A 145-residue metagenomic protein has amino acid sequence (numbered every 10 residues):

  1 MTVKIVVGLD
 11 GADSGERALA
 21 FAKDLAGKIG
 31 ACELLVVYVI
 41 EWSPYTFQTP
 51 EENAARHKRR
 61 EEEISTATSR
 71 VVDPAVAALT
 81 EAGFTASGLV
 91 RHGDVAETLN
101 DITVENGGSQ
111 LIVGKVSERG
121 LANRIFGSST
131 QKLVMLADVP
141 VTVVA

Functional and structural regions predicted by a protein language model:
T2-A55: Small/aliphatic-rich secondary-structure junction motif
V3, S109, D138: Conserved acidic residues
L35-V37, S87-R91, T142: General small-molecule cofactor/ligand-binding pocket signal
Y38, G114-V116, A145: Short secondary-structure boundary segments
A55-R70: A short acidic, glycine-rich active-site loop that binds or catalyzes chemistry on phosphate/adenosine moieties
A77-L111: Structural beta-alpha unit
Q110-M135: Glycine-rich, Arg-bearing micro-motifs that act as flexible, cationic patches
D138-A145: Short, flexible loop segments at boundaries between secondary-structure elements
